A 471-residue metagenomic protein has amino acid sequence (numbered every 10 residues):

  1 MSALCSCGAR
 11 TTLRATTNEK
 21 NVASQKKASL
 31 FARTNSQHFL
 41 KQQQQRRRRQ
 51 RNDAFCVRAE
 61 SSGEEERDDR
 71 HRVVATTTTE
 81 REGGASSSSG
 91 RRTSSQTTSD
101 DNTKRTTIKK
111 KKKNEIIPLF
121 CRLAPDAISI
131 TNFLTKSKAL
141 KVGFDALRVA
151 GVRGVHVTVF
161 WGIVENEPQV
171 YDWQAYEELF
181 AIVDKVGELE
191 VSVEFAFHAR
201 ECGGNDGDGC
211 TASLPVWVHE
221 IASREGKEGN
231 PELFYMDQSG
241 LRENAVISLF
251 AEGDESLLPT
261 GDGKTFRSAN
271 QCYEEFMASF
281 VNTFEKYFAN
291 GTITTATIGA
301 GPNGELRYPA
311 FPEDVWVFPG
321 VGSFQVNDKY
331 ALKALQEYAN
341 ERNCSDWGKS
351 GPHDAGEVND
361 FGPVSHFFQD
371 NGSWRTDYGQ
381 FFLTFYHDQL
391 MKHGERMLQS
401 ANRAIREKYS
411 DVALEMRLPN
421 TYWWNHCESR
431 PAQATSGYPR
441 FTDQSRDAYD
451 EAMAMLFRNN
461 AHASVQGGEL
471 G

Functional and structural regions predicted by a protein language model:
M1-K41: N-terminal chloroplast transit peptides
R33-A127: N-terminal organelle-targeting presequences
K109-G143, L147, T158: Boundary/entry segment of secreted carbohydrate-active catalytic domains
L119-L123, R153-V157, V191-F195, T294-I298 (+2 more regions): Hydrophobic faces of well-ordered beta-strands that scaffold small-molecule active sites in alpha/beta enzyme cores
A124-L140, W161-Q174, A199-G203, Y422-H426 (+2 more regions): Acidic-and-aromatic substrate-binding clefts and catalytic sites of carbohydrate-active enzymes
A139-E232, E274, V281-F288, T294 (+1 more regions): Aromatic-lined substrate-binding rim segments of carbohydrate-active enzymes
A196, R200, Y449-A454, N459-G471: Substrate-binding cleft of secreted/luminal carbohydrate-active enzymes
E220-M455: Polysaccharide-binding and catalytic clefts of secreted carbohydrate-active enzymes
